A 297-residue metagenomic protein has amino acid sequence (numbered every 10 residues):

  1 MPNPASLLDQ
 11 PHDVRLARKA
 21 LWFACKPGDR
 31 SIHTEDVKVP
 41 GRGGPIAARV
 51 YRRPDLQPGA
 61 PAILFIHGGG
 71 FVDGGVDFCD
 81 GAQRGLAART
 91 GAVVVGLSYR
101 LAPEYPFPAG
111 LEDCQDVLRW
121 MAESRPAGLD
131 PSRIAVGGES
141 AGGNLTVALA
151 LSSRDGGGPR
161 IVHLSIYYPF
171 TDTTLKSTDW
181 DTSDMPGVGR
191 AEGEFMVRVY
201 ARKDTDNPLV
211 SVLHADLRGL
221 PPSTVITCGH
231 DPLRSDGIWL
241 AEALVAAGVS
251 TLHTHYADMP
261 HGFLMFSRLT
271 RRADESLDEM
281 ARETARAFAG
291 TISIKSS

Functional and structural regions predicted by a protein language model:
M1-R53, F288-S297: A glycine/proline-hinged amphipathic helix-loop "lid/cap" segment that gates access to hydrophobic ligand pockets
G44-I46, R53-A62, R218-L220: Proline/glycine-enriched tight loop/beta-turn segments at coil->beta junctions that connect or precede beta-strands
D77-L97: Short amphipathic alpha-helix adjacent to the substrate-entry channel of hydrolases
Y105-R125, M280: Alpha/beta-hydrolase active-site loop
A122-V136, G156: Gly/Ser-rich "nucleophile elbow"/oxyanion-hole loop immediately N-terminal to the catalytic nucleophile in hydrolases
L151-T205: Hydrolase active-site cap/lid region
V225-T227: Short beta-strand/loop motif that positions the catalytic acidic residue of the alpha/beta-hydrolase fold
L269-S297: Catalytic active-site module of serine/aspartate enzymes centered on a nucleophile-bearing elbow/loop
